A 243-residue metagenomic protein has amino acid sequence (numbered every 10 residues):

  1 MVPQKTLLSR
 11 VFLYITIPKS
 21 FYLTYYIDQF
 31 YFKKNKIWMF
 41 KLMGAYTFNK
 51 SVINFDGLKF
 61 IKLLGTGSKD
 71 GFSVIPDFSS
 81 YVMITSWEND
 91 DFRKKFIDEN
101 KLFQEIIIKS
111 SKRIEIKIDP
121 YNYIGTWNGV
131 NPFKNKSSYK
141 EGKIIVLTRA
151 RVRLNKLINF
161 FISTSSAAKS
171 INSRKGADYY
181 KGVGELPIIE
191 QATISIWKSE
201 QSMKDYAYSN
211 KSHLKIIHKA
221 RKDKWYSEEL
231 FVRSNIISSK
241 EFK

Functional and structural regions predicted by a protein language model:
M1-Y81, D90-F96, I108-A192, S202-S209 (+1 more regions): Short S/T/G/P-rich N-terminal loop/turn motif that feeds into the first structured element of a domain
K101-I108, L214-K215: A common structural junction motif
D205, K211-E228: Extended hydrophobic/aromatic segments used for targeting, binding, or gating
